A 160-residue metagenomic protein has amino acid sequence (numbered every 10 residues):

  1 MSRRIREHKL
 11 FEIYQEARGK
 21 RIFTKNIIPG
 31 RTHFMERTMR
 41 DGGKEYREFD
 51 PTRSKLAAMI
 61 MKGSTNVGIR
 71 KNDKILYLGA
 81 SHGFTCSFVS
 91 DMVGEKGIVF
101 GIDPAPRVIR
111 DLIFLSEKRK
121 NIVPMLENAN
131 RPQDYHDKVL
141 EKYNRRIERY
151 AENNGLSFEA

Functional and structural regions predicted by a protein language model:
M1-M39: N-terminal auxiliary segments of SAM/dcSAM-dependent transferases
S2-I5, R37-V67: Class I SAM-dependent methyltransferase Rossmann-like catalytic core, especially the SAM/SAH-binding loop
S64-R70, D91-M92: Glycine-rich helix-loop-beta junction characteristic of Rossmann-like nucleotide cofactor-binding loops
R70-S81: Conserved class I S-adenosyl-L-methionine
H82-G94: Conserved SAM-binding loop of SAM-dependent methyltransferases across substrates and taxa, primarily the Class I
I98-D103: Conserved SAM-binding motif I beta-strand of class I
P104-K142: S-adenosyl-L-methionine
A129, E141-E159: A short SAM/SAH-binding and catalytic strip from SAM-dependent methyltransferases
